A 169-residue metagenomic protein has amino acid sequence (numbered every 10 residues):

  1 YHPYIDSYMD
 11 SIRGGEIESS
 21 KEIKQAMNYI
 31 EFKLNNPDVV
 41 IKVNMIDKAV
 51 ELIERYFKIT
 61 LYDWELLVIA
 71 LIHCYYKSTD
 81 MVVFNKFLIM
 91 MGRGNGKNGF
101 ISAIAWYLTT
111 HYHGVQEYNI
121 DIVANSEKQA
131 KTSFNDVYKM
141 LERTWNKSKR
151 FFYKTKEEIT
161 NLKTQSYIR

Functional and structural regions predicted by a protein language model:
Y1-R169: Phosphate/NTP-binding elements of NTP-utilizing enzymes
